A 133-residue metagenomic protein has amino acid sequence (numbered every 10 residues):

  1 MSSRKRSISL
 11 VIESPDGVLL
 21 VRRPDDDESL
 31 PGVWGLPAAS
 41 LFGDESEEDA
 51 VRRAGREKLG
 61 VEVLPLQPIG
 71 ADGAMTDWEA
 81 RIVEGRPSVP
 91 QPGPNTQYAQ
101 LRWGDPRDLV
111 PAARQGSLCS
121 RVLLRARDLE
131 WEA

Functional and structural regions predicted by a protein language model:
M1-L19, S40, A71-A74: Conserved N-terminal beta-strand and adjoining loop/helix that marks the start of the Nudix/MutT-like hydrolase domain
S2, L10, D26, P90-P94: Short secondary-structure boundary/capping segments
I8-S9, V63-L66: Small-residue-enriched segments and motifs
S14, L64, G70-R107, L118-E130: Active-site-adjacent beta-strand/loop module that shapes the phosphate/pyrophosphate-binding cleft
G17-K58, G70: Conserved Nudix-box catalytic region and its N-terminal flanking loop in Nudix hydrolases and closely related
L30-G35, V63, A99-Q100: A short, polar/proline- and glycine-enriched secondary-structure boundary/capping micro-motif
